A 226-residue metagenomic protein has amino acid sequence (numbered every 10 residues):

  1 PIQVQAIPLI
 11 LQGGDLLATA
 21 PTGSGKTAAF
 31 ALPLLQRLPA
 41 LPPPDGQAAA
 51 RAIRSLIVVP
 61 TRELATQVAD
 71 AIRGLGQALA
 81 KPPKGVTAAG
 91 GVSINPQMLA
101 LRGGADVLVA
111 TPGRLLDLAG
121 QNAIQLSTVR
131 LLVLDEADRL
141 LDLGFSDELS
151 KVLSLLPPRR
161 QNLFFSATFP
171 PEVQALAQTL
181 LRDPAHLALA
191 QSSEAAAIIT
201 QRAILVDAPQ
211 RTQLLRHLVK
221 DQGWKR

Functional and structural regions predicted by a protein language model:
P1-T19, Q36, D135: Conserved pre-motif I regulatory segment
I7, K26-P39, A69-D70: Motif I (Walker A/P-loop) of helicase-class P-loop NTPases
Q12-A18, I53-S55, A105-D106, G223-R226: Pre-Walker A (Motif I) flank of P-loop NTPase domains
A20-S24: The conserved Walker
P42, R62-E63, V92-L99, D138-D142 (+3 more regions): Flexible beta-alpha connector loops of hexameric P-loop NTPases
P43, A48-G120, T128-L131, Q174-Q178 (+2 more regions): Conserved nucleic-acid-binding Ia/Ib motif block in the N-terminal RecA-like helicase ATPase lobe
Q125-S192: Post-DEXD/H (motif II) to motif III coupling segment of the RecA-like Helicase ATP-binding lobe
I198-R226: Conserved interdomain hinge at the start of the Helicase C-terminal
